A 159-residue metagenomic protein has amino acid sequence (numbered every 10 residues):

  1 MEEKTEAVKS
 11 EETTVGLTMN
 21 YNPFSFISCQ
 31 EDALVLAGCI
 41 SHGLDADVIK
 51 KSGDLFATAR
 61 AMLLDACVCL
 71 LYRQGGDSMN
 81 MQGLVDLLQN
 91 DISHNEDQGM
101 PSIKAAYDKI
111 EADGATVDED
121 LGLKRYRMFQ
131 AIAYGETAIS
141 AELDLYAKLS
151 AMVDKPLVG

Functional and structural regions predicted by a protein language model:
M1-G159: P-loop NTPase motor domains
